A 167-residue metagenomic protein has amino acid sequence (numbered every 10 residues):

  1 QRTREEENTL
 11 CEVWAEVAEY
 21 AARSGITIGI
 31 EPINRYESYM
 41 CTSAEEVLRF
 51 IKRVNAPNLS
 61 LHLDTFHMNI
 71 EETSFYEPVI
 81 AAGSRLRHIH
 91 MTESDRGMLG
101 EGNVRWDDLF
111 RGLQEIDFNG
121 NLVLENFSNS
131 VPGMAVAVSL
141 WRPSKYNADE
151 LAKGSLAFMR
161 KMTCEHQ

Functional and structural regions predicted by a protein language model:
Q1, S24-N34: Active-site groove signature of glycoside hydrolases
Q1-E7: Glycine-rich tight-turn/loop motif centered on a GG-T
E7-N8, G100: Residue-level marker of alpha-helix boundaries and capping positions
T9-A15, R53: Acidic, His- and aromatic-enriched active-site or binding-groove loops in soluble protein domains that engage sugars
A18, A22, Q114: Anion (oxyanion) recognition and catalysis
A21-I28, T163-Q167: Surface-exposed helix-capping loop/turn segments at secondary-structure junctions
E37-S38: Hinge/beta->alpha junction and helix N-cap segments in small-molecule ligand-binding domains
C41-L63, M68-Q167: Histidine-acidic metal/acid-base catalytic patches
